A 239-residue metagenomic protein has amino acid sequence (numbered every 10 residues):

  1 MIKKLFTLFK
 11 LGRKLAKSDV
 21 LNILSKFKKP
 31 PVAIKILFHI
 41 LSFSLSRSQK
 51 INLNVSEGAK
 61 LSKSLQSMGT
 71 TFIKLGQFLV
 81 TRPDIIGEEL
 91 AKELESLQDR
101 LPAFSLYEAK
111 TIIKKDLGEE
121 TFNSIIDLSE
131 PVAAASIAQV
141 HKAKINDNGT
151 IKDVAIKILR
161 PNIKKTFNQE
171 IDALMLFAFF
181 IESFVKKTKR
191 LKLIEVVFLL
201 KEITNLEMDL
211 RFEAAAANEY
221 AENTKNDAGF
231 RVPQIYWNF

Functional and structural regions predicted by a protein language model:
M1-Q139, K165-L193, V197, T204: N-terminal accessory/targeting segments that precede structured cores
G76, V140, I156, E213: Residue-level signature of catalytic and energy-coupling elements of molecular machines, predominantly ATP/GTP-dependent
Q139-D147: Conserved ATP phosphate-binding architecture of protein kinases
K142, K152-L159: Glycine-rich ATP phosphate-binding loop
K152, N162-F167: Conserved ATP-binding/catalytic core of the eukaryotic-like protein kinase fold, especially serine/threonine kinases
F177-K186, I203-A228: Structural motif at the C-terminus of the N-lobe alphaC helix and the adjacent alphaC-beta4 loop of the Hanks-type
K189, K225-Y236: Conserved HxN/HPN-centered segment at the entrance to the catalytic loop of eukaryotic protein kinase-like domains
